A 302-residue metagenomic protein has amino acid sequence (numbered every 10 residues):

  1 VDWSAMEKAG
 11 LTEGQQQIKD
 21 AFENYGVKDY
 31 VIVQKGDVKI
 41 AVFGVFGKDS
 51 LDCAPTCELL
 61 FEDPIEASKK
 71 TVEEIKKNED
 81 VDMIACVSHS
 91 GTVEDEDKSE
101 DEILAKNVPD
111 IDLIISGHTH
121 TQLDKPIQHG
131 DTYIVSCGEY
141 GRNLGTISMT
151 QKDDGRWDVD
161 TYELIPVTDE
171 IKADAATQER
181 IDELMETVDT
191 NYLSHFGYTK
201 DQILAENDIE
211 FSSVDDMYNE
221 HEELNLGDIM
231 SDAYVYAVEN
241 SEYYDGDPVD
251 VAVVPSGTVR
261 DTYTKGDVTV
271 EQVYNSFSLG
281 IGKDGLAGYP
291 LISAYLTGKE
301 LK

Functional and structural regions predicted by a protein language model:
V1-E170: Acidic, metal/ion-coordinating pockets
K76, E94, S148-K302: Solvent-exposed loop/linker segments at secondary-structure transitions that flank or connect catalytic domains
